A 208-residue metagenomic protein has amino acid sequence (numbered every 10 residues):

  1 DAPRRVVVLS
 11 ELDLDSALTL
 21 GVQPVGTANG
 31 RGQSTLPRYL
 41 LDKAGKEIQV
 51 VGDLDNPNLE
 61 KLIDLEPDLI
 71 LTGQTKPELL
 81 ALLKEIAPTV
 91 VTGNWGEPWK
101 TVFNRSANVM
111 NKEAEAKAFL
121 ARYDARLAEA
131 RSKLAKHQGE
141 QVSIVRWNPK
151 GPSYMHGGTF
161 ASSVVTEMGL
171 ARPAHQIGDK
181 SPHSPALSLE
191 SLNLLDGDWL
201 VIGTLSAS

Functional and structural regions predicted by a protein language model:
D1-L12, E115-V145, T204-S208: Bacterial Sec-exported substrate-binding components of ABC uptake systems
A2-R4, I70, T89-T92, R105-A118 (+2 more regions): Second-shell loop/turn segments in exported
S10-L14, Q74-P77: Short, polar loop motifs at secondary-structure junctions
E11-K61: A short, structured surface patch at a secondary-structure boundary
D15-L18, E60, D64, A81 (+7 more regions): Solvent-exposed, polar/charged alpha-helical surfaces in well-ordered, non-transmembrane soluble domains, broadly
N29-Q33, K76-P77, N94-P98: Short, acidic/turn-prone active-site loops that include or flank metal/cofactor- and phosphate-binding residues
S34-D42, W99-R105, H175: Short, charged, surface-exposed secondary-structure boundary motifs
Y39-T92, Q138-R146, S153-S208: Binding-cleft/active-site segments that stabilize strongly anionic ligands or cofactors
